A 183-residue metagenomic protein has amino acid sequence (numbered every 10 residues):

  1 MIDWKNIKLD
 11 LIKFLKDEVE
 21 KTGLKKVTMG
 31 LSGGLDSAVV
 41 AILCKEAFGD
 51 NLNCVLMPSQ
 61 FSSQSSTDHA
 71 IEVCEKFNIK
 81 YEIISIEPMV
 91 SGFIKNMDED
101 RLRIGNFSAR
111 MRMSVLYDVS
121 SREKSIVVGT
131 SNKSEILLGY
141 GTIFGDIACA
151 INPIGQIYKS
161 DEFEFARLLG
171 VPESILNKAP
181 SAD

Functional and structural regions predicted by a protein language model:
M1-G139, A166: ATP-dependent adenylation/nucleotidyltransferase module used to activate substrates
N132-I136, I143-D183: Mid-to-C-terminal catalytic subdomains of enzymes that bind/position adenosyl phosphate moieties or nucleic-acid
